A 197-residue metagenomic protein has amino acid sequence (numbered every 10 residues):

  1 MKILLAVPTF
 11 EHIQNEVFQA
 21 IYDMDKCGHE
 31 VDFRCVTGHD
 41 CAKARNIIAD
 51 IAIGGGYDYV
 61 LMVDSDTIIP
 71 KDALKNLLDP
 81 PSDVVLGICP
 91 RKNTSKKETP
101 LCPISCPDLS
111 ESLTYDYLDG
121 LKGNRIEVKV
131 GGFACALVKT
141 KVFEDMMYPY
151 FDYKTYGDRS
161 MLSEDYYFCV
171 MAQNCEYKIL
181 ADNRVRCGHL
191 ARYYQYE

Functional and structural regions predicted by a protein language model:
M1, K141, D145-E197: C-terminal catalytic/acceptor-binding lobe
M1-K43: N-proximal low-complexity "stem/linker" segments adjacent to membrane-targeting elements
C35-T37, I88, N183: Residue-level recognition of beta-strand->loop/alpha-helix junctions
A42, N46, K71, Y166: Glycine-rich phosphate-binding loop at the start of an alpha helix
N46-Y59: Active-site nucleotide-sugar/metal-binding loop of Leloir-type enzymes
A49, P70-K154: Conserved catalytic core of nucleotide-sugar-dependent glycosyltransferases
G56-I68: Short beta-strand-to-loop acidic/aromatic patch adjacent to the donor-nucleotide binding site
